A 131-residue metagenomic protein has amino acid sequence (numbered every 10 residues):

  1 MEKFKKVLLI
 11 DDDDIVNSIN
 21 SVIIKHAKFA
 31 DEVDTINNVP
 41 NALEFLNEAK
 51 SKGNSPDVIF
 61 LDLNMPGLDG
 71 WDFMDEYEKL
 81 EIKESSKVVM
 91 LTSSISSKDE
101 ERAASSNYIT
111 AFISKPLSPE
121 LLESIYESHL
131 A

Functional and structural regions predicted by a protein language model:
K5-I15, N20-I24: Conserved acidic segment of CheY-like receiver
T35-E44, E48, G70: Helix N-cap/capping motif at the beta->alpha junctions
D62: Active-site residues of response regulator receiver
M65: Receiver (REC) domain active-site loop signature in two-component systems and cognate sites in sensor histidine kinases
W71-I82: Short amphipathic alpha-helix used as the core "switch/output" element in two-component signaling
D72, S85, I95-A111, S124: Alpha4 helix (beta4-alpha4-beta5 surface) of REC/receiver domains from two-component response regulators
L91-T92: Hydrophobic/aromatic residues positioned on beta-strands within the core alpha/beta folds
S114-K115: A Lys-centered signature of the CheY-like receiver
